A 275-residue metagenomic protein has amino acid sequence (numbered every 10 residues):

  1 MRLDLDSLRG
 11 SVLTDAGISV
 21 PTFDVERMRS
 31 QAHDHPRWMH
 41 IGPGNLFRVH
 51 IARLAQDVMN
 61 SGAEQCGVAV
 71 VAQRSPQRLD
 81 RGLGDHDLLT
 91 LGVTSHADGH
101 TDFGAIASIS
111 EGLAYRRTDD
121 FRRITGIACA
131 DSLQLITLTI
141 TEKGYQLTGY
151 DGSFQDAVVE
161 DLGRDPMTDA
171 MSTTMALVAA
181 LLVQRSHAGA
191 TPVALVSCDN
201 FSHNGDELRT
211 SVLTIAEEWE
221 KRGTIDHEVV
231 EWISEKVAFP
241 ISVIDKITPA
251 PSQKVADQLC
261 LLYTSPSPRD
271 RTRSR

Functional and structural regions predicted by a protein language model:
M1-V237: Conserved small-residue
R78, K246, R271-T272: A broad, structure-centric signal for solvent-exposed, well-ordered loop/edge residues that line or flank functional
F239-L259: Extended, H/D-rich, highly charged conserved domains that either
Y263-T272: Conserved small/polar residues in nucleotide/adenosyl-binding loops
